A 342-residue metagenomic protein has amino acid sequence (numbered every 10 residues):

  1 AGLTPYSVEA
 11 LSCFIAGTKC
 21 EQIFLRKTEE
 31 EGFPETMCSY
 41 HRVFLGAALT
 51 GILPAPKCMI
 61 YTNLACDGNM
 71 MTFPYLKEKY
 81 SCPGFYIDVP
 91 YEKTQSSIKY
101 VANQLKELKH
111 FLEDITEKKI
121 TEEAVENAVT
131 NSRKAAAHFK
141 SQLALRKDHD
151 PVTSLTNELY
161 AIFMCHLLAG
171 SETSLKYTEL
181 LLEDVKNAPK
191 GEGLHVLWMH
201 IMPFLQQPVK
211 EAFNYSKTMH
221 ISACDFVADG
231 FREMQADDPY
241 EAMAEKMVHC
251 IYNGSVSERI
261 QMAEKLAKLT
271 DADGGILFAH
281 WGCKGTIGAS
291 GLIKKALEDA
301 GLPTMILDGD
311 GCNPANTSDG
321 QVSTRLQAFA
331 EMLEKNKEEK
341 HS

Functional and structural regions predicted by a protein language model:
A1-R26, L197-K268: Redox- and metal-dependent alpha/beta enzyme cores, enriched for Fe-S-associated oxidoreductases and cofactor-handling
P5, A16-K19, R26-E30, P34-R42 (+1 more regions): Metallocofactor- and cofactor-centric catalytic cores in central/energy metabolism, strongly enriched
L11, N63-N69, M199-Q206, W281-G288: Gly/Ser/Thr-rich loops at beta-strand to alpha-helix junctions that form or flank small-molecule/cofactor-binding
G32-T50, I251-K265: Glycine-rich, highly charged phosphate/nucleotide-binding loops
Y40-D114: Acidic/His-rich segments in extracytoplasmic proteins that coordinate ligands and/or metal ions
A102, K106, H110-E233, Y252: A charged, amphipathic alpha-helical module
G254, R259-G301, M305: C-terminal hydrophobic structural anchor segments that stabilize assembly/packing rather than catalytic chemistry
G291-S342: Peripheral docking tails and interdomain loops at the edges of cofactor- or intermediate-handling domains
